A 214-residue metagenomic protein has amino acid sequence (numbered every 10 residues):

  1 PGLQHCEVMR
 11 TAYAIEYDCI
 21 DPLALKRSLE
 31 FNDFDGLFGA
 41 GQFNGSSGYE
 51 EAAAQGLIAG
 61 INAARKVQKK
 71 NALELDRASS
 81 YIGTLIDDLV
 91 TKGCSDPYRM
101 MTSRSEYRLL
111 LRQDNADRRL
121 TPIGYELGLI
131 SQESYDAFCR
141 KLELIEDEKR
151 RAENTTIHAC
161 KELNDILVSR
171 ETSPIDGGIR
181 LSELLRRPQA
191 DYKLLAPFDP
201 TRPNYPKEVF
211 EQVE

Functional and structural regions predicted by a protein language model:
P1, N62, K66, Q132: Predominantly flavin-linked oxidoreductase catalytic cores and closely associated redox partners
P1-S46, E74-D87, P203-E214: A glycine-rich dinucleotide-binding beta-alpha-beta segment and adjacent secondary-structure elements that constitute
G2-L3, D33-F34, A53, C94 (+1 more regions): Short, well-ordered loop/turn elements at secondary-structure boundaries
Q42-E50, E106-R108: Glycine-rich phosphate/pyrophosphate-binding beta-alpha loops
A52-L75: Internal hydrophobic alpha-helix adjacent to the cofactor/substrate pocket in enzyme cavities
K69-I130, Y135-D136: Mid-to-C-terminal Rossmann-like scaffold of FAD/NAD(P)H-dependent oxidoreductases
R104, T121-E126, I130-E214: Extended, charge-enriched "interface" segments that sit outside catalytic cores
